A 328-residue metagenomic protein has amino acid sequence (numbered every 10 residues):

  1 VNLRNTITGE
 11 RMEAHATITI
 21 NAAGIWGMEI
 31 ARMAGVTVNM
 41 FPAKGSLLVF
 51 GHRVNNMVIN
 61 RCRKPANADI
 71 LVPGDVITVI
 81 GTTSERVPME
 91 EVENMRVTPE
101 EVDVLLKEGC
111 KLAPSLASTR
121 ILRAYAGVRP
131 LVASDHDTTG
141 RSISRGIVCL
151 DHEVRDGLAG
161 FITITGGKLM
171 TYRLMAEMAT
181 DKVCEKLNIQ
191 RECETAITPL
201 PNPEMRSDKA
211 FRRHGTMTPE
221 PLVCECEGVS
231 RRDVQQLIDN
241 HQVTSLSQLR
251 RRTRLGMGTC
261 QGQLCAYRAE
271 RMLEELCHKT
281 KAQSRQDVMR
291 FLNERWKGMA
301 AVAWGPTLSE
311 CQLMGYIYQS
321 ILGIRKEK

Functional and structural regions predicted by a protein language model:
V1-N5: Short beta-strand segments that buttress and anchor functional surface loops
T6-R11, R155-A159: Short, solvent-exposed loop/turn segments that connect beta-strands within catalytic domains and beta-strand-rich
I7-I18, A22: Core beta-strand elements of the Rossmann-like FAD/NAD(P) dinucleotide-binding domain in flavoenzyme oxidoreductases
I25-W26: Short glycine-rich anion-binding loops that position phosphate/pyrophosphate groups of nucleotides and phosphorylated
E29-R32, T37-S46, F50-V79, E85-Q261 (+1 more regions): C-terminal catalytic lobe of FAD-dependent flavoproteins
E204-F211, T216, R271-K328: Intrinsic disorder at enzyme termini
